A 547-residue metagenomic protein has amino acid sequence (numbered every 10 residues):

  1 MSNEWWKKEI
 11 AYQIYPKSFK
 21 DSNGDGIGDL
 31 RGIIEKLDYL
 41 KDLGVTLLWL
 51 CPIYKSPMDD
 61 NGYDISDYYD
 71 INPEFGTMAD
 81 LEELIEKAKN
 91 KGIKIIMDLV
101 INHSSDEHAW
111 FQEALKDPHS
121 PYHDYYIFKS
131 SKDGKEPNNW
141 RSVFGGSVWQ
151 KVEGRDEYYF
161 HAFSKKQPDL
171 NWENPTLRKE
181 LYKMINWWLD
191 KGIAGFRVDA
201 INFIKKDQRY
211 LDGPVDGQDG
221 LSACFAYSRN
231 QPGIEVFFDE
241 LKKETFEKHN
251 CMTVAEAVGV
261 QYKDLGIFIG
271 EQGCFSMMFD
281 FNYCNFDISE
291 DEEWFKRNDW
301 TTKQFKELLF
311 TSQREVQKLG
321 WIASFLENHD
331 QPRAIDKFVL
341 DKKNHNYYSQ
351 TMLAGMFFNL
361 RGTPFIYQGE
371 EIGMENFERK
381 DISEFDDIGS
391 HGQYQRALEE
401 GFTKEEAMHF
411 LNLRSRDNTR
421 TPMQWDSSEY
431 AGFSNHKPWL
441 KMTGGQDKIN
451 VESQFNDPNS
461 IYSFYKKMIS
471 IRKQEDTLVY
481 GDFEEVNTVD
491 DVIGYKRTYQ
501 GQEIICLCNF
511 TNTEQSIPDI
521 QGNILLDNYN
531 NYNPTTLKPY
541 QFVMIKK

Functional and structural regions predicted by a protein language model:
M1-K55, E82, K87-A88, T363-I366 (+2 more regions): Carbohydrate-interacting/catalytic domains
S2-N186, D190, F203-K263, F268-Q272 (+1 more regions): Acidic/aromatic-lined carbohydrate-recognition and catalytic surfaces of CAZymes acting on diverse glycans
K36, K87, M184-W187, K191 (+7 more regions): Generic, well-ordered alpha-helical scaffold segments in large soluble proteins
L48, F196-V198: Hydrophobic residues within beta-strands of alpha/beta enzymes
K94, D98, G195, M252 (+3 more regions): Hydrophobic "anchor" residues on beta-strands that sit immediately upstream of conserved functional sites
D106-N139, F238, K242-P422, S427: Conserved alpha/beta catalytic core and glycan-binding cleft of carbohydrate-active enzymes
P168-R178, F225-S228, A334-Y348, H409 (+1 more regions): Active-site rim elements
G217-G220, D287-I288, D330-I335, K441-I449: Short acidic (Asp/Glu) and glycine-rich catalytic loops that position anionic groups and cofactors
